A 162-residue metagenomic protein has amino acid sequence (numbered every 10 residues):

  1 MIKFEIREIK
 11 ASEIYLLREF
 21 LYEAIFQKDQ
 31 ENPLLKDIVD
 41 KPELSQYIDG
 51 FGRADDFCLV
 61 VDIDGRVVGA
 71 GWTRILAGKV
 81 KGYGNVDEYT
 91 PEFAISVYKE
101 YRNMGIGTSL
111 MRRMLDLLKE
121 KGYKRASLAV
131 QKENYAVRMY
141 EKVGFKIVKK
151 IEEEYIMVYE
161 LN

Functional and structural regions predicted by a protein language model:
M1-Y15, E23, N162: Conserved N-terminal entry element of GNAT/NAT acetyltransferase domains
I25-I48: Conserved GNAT-fold acetyl-CoA-binding loop/helix
I48-V60: A short helix-loop-beta-strand connector motif used in the catalytic cores of GNAT acetyltransferases and, in some
D62-A94: Conserved acyl-donor/pantetheine-binding loop and adjacent beta-alpha core of acyl/acetyltransferases and related
E92-R102: A short, internal acetyl-CoA/4′-phosphopantetheine-binding micro-motif in the GNAT/acyltransferase core
N103-D116, E120, E141-K142: Conserved acetyl-CoA-binding loop-helix of GNAT-fold acetyltransferases
L118-Q131: Conserved GNAT acetyl-CoA-binding A-motif
E141-I151: Conserved acetyl-CoA-binding loop of GNAT-fold acetyltransferases
